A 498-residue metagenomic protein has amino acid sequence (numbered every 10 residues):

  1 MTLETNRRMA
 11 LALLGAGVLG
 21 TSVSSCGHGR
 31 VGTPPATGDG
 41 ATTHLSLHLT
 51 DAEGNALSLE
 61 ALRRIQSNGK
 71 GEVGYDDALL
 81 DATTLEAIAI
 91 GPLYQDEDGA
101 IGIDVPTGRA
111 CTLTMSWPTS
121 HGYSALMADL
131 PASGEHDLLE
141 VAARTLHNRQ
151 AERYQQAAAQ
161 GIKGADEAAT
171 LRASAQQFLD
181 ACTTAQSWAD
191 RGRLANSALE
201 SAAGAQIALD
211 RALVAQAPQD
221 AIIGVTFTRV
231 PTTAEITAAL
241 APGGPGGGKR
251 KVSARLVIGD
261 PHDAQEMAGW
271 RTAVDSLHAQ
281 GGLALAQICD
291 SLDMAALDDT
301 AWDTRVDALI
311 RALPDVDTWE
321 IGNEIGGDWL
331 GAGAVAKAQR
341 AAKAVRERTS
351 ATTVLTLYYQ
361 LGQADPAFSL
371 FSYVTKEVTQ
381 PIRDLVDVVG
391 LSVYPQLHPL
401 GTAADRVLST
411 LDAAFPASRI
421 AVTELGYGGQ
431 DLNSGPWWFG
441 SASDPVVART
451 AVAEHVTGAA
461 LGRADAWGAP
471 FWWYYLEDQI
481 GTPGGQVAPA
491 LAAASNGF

Functional and structural regions predicted by a protein language model:
T2-G17: N-terminal secretory signal peptides and thylakoid transit peptides that target proteins across membranes
G40-L62, G69-Y75, G108-Q176, D180: Amphipathic, heptad-repeat alpha-helical segments
G54-G102, A217-T300, T318-E320, V393-Q396: N-terminal substrate-binding region of glycoside hydrolase catalytic domains
L256, A286, D317, N323 (+2 more regions): Aromatic- and acid-rich polysaccharide-binding/catalytic face of secreted or lumenal carbohydrate-active enzymes
E266-A273, V388-P436: Glycoside hydrolase catalytic-domain groove-lining segments
V306-G333, V354-Q360, P470-E477: Active-site groove signature of glycoside hydrolases
A342-L370, S418-Q430, A466-L476: Aromatic-lined carbohydrate-recognition surfaces of secreted/lumenal glycan-active proteins
A421, L425, W438-N496: Substrate-binding cleft of secreted/luminal carbohydrate-active enzymes
